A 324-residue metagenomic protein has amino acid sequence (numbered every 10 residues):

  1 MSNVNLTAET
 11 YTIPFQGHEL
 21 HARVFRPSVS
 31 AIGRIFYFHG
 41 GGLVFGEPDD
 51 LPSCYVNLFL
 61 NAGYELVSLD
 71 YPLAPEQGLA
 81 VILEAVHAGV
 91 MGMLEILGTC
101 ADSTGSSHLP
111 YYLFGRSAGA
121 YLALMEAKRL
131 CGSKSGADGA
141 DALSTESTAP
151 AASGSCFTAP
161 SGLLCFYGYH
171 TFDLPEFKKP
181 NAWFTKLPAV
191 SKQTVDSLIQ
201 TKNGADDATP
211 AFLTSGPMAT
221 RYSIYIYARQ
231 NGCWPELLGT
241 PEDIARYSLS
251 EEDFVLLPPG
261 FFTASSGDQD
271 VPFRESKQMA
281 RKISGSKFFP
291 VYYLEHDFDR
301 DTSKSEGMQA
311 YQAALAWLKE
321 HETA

Functional and structural regions predicted by a protein language model:
M1-S30: N-terminal cap/lid segment of alpha/beta-hydrolase-fold proteins
F45-Y55, A80, R274: The serine-hydrolase catalytic nucleophile loop
D49-V67: Short amphipathic alpha-helix adjacent to the substrate-entry channel of hydrolases
E95-V190: Primarily recognizes the serine-hydrolase "nucleophile elbow" in alpha/beta-hydrolase and SGNH/GDSL folds
F166-S250: Accessory cap/linker subdomain of secreted extracellular hydrolases
L256, F262-A264, D268: Short beta-strand/loop motif that positions the catalytic acidic residue of the alpha/beta-hydrolase fold
Q269-E275: Conserved alpha/beta-hydrolase "acid-adjacent" motif
L294-G307: Catalytic histidine-centered segment of alpha/beta-hydrolase-like enzymes
